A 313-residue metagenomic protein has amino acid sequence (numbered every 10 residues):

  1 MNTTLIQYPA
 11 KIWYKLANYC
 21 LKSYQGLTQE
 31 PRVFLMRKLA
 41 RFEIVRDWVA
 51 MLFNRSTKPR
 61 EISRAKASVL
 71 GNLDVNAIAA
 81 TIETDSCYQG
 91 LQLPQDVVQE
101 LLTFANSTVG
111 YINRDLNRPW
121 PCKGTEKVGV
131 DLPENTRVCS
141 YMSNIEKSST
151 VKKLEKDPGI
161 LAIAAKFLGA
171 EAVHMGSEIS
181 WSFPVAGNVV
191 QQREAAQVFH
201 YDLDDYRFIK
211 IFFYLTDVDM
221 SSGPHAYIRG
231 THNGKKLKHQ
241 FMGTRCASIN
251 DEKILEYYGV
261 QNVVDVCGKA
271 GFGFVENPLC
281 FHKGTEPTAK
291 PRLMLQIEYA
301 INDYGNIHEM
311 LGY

Functional and structural regions predicted by a protein language model:
N2-L27, V45, A67-S68, H232-G243 (+2 more regions): Non-heme Fe(II)/2-oxoglutarate
N18-C20, V33-T84, G90-Q197: Non-heme Fe(II)-dependent double-stranded beta-helix
S148-K153, Y258-V263, G284: Active-site rim elements
I179-F183, Y201, F213-D217, R229: Short, structured patches in soluble enzyme cores that scaffold and shape functional sites
Q192-I209: Acidic, His- and aromatic-enriched active-site or binding-groove loops in soluble protein domains that engage sugars
D204-M220, C267-G268, E298-A300: Short, conserved beta-strand element in jelly-roll/cupin
M220-C280, Y304: Double-stranded beta-helix
